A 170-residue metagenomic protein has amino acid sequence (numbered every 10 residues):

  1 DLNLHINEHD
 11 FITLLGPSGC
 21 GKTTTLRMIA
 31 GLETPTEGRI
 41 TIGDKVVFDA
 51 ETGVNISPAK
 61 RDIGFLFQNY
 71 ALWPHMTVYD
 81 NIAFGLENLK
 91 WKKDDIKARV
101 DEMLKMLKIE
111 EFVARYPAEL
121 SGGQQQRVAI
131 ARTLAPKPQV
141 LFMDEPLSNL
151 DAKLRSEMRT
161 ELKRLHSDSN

Functional and structural regions predicted by a protein language model:
D1-N7, G38: Conserved beta-strand
F11, C20: Walker A (P-loop) ATP-phosphate-binding motif of ABC ATPase nucleotide-binding domains
L15-P17: The feature captures the beta-strand-to-loop junction immediately N-terminal to the Walker
T23-L26, V128: ABC ATPase nucleotide-binding domain helices that frame the ATP-binding cleft
A30: Helix-to-loop junction immediately C-terminal to a conserved catalytic motif
E33-T34, T41, E87: A position-specific signal in ABC ATPase nucleotide-binding domains
G38-A50: Conserved ABC transporter NBD signature motif
D62-G64, Q68, L72-N170: ABC ATPase nucleotide-binding domains
